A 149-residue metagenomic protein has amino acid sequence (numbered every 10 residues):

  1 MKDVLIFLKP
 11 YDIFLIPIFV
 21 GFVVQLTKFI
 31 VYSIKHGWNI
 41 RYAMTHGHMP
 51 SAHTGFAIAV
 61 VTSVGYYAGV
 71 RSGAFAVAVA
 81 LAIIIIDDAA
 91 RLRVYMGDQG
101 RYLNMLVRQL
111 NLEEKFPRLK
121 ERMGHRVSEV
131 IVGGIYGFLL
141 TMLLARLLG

Functional and structural regions predicted by a protein language model:
M1-L26: Helix-loop-helix hairpins and the membrane-proximal interhelical loops of multi-pass alpha-helical transport proteins
L5-P10, I34-K35, G69-V70: Helix-boundary and loop/linker segments of multi-pass membrane transporters
I18, F22-T27, Y32, I40-G149: Membrane-embedded catalytic cores of phosphoryl/pyrophosphoryl-handling enzymes
